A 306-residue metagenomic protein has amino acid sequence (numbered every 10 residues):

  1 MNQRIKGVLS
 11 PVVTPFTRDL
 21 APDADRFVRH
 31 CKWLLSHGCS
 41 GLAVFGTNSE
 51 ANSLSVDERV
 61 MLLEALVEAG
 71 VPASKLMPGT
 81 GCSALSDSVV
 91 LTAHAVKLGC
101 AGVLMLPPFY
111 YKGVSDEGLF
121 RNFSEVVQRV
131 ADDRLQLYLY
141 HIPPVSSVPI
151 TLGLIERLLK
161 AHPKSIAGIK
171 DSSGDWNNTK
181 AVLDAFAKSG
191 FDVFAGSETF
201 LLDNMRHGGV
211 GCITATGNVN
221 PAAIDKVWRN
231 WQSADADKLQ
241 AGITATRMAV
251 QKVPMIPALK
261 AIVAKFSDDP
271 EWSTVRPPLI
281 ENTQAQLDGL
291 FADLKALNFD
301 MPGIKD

Functional and structural regions predicted by a protein language model:
N2-P149: Active-site beta->alpha loop and helix N-cap motifs at the rims of alpha/beta catalytic domains
R4, L9-V13, H37-C39, T216-D306: C-terminal alpha-helical cap/extension of soluble enzyme domains
L20, N52, G81, G190-F191 (+2 more regions): A generic secondary-structure micro-motif detector that highlights 1-2 residue hydrophobic/ambivalent hotspots embedded
F27, R59, L63, S88 (+7 more regions): A general structural signal for well-ordered alpha-helical segments in protein cores
C31, L63, T92, L183 (+3 more regions): A generic alpha-helix structural signal
R129-L135, I142-V253: Catalytic alpha/beta core domains of metabolic enzymes, predominantly
